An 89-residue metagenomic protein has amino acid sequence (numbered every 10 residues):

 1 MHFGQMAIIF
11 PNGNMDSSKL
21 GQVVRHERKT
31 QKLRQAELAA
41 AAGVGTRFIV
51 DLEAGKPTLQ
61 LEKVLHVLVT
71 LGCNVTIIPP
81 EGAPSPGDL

Functional and structural regions predicted by a protein language model:
M1-H2, A7-I8, T76-L89: Short, charged recognition helix plus adjacent turn of helix-turn-helix-like nucleic-acid-binding domains
Q5-K19: Short, Lys/Arg-enriched anionic-surface-contact patches
P11-N12, Q22-V23, D51-L52: Short, contiguous strand/loop micro-motifs
Q22-E37, A41: Short basic helix-loop element that most often maps to the first helix and adjoining turn of HTH DNA-binding modules
G43-P57: Recognition helix of helix-turn-helix/homeodomain-like DNA-binding domains that insert into the DNA major groove
E62-I78: DNA major-groove recognition helix of helix-turn-helix/homeodomain DNA-binding modules
